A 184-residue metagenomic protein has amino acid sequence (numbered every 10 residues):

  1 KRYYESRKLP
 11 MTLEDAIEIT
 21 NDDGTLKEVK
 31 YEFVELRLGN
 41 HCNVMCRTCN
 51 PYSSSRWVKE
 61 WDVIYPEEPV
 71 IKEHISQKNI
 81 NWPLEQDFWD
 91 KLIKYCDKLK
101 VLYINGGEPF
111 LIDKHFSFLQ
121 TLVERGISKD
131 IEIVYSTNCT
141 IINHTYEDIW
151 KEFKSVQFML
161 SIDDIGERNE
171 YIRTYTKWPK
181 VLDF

Functional and structural regions predicted by a protein language model:
K1, C42, C46-C49: Short cysteine clusters
K1-E32, Y52: Flexible, acidic/Gly-rich N-terminal and inter-domain linker regions that tether and position cofactor-handling modules
T20, L92, C96-L99: Generic hydrophobic, helix-prone segments enriched in Leu/Val/Ile
V29-H41, Y52-L84, D97-H115, R125-H144 (+1 more regions): Core AdoMet radical
L84-L92: Alpha-helix-centered segments that form part of catalytic cores
W89, L119, Y146-E147, L182: Generic structural signal for well-ordered alpha-helices, preferentially at hydrophobic/aromatic core positions
